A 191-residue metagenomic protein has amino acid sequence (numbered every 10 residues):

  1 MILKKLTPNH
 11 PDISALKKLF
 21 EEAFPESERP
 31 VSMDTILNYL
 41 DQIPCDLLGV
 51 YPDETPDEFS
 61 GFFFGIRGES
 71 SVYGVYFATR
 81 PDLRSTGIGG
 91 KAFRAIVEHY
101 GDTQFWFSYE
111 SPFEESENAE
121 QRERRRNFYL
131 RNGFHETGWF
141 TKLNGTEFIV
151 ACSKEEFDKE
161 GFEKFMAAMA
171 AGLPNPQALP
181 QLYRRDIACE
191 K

Functional and structural regions predicted by a protein language model:
M1-M33, I149, E160-A168, N175 (+2 more regions): Short amphipathic alpha-helix that is part of the acyltransferase structural core
E21-E54: Active-site rim helix/loop that mediates acceptor-substrate recognition in acyltransferases
E22, I36-L37, F62-I66, R80: Short N-terminal edge-element motif at the start of the domain
C45-V50, F62, F148-V150: Short hydrophobic/aromatic beta-strand element in the GNAT-like acyltransferase core that lines or flanks the acyl-donor
G49, P56-R67, S71-A78: Conserved beta-strand in the GNAT
T79, S85-H99: Conserved acetyl-CoA-binding loop-helix of GNAT-fold acetyltransferases
Y100-Q121: Conserved GNAT acetyl-CoA-binding A-motif
E117-A119, R124-F148: Conserved catalytic-core motifs of GNAT/GCN5-like acyltransferases
